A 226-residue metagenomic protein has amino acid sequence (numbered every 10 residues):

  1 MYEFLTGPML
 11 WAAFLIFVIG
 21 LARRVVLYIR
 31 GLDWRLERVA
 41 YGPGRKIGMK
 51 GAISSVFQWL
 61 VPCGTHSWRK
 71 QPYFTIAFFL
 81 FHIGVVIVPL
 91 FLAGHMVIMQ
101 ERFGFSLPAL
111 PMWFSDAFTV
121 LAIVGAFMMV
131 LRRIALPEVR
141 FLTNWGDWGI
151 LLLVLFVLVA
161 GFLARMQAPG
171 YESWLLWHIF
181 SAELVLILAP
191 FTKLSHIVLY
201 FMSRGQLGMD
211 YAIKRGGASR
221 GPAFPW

Functional and structural regions predicted by a protein language model:
M1-T6, H66-P72, H95-L110, A135-V139 (+2 more regions): Membrane-interface interhelical loops and short amphipathic "cap" helices that link adjacent transmembrane segments
M1-V26, I150-P169: Long, highly hydrophobic alpha-helical transmembrane signal-anchor segments
V25-G64: Membrane-interface amphipathic/juxtamembrane segments adjacent to transmembrane helices
G64-I87: Individual transmembrane alpha-helix segments
V88-G104, G125-A135, A160-L163: Membrane-helix exit/interface motif
A93, W113-V130, L152-F156: Generic alpha-helical transmembrane segments
I134-L155: Membrane-helix boundary/juxtamembrane motif in polytopic membrane proteins
L153-W226: Terminal transmembrane helical module of multi-pass membrane proteins
